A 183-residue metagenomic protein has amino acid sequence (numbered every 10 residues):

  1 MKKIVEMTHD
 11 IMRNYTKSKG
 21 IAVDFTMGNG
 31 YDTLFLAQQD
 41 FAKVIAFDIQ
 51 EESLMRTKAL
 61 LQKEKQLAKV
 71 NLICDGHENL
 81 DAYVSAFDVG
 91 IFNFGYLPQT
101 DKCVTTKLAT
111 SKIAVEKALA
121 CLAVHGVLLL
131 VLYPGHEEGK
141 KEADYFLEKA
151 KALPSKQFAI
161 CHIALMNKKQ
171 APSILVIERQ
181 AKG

Functional and structural regions predicted by a protein language model:
M1-G20, Y31: S-adenosyl-L-methionine
D24: Class I SAM-dependent methyltransferase core
N29-F41: Conserved SAM-binding loop of SAM-dependent methyltransferases across substrates and taxa, primarily the Class I
K43-D48: Conserved SAM-binding motif I beta-strand of class I
M55-S85: S-adenosyl-L-methionine
F94-A114: Mobile active-site "lid"/loop adjacent to the S-adenosyl-L-methionine
C121, H125-L132: Conserved beta-strand signature within the Rossmann-like core of class I S-adenosyl-L-methionine
G139-G183: Class I S-adenosyl-L-methionine
